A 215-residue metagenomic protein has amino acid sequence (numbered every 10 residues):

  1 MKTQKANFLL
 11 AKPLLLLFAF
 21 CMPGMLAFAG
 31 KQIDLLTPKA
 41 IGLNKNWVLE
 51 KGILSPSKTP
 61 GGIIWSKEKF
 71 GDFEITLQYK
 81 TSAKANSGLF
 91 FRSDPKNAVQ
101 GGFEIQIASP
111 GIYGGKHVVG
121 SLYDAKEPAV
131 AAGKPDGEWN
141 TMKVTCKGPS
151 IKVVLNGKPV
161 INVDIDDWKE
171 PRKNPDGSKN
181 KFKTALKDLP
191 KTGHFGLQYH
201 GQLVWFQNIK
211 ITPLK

Functional and structural regions predicted by a protein language model:
K2, P23-L26: Position-driven detector of the extreme protein N-terminus
K2-L15: Bacterial N-terminal signal peptides that target proteins for export
K12-G24: Bacterial N-terminal signal peptides
A27-K215: Carbohydrate-interacting regions of secretory-pathway proteins
